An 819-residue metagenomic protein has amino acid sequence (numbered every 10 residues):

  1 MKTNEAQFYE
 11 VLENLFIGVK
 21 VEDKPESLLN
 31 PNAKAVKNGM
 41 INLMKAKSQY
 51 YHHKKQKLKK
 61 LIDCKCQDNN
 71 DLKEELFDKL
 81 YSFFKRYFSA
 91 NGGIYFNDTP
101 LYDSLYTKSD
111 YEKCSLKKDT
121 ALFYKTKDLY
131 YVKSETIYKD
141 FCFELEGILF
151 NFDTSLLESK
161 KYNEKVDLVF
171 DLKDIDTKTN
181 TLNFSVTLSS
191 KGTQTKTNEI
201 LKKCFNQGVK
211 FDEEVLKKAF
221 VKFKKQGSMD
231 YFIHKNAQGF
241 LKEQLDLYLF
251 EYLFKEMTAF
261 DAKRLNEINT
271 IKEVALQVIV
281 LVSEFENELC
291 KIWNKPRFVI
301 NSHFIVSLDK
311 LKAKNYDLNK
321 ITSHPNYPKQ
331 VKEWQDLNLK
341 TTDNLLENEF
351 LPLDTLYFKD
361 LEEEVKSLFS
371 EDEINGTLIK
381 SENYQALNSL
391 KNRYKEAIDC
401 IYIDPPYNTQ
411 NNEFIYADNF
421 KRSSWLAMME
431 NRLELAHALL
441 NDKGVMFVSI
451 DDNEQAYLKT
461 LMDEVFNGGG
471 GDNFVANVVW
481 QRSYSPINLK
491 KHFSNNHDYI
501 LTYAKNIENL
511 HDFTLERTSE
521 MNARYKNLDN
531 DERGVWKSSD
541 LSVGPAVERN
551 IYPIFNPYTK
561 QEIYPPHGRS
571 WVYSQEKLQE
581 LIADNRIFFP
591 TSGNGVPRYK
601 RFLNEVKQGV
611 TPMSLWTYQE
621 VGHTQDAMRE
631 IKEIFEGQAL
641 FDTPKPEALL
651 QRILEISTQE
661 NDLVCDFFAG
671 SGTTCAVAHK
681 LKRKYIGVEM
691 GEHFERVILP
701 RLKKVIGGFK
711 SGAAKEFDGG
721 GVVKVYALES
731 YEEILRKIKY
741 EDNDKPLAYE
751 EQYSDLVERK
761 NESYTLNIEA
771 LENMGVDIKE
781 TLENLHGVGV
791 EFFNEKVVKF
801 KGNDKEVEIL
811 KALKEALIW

Functional and structural regions predicted by a protein language model:
M1-V365, N375, K391-D399, L433-H437 (+5 more regions): Accessory, often C-terminal, charged low-complexity segments
E364-N375, N412-A417, Q625-Q638: Short glycine/proline-rich turn/loop motifs
F369-R393, I401, N412, N431 (+1 more regions): A conserved hydrophobic secondary-structure block that centers on an alpha-helix together with its immediately flanking
I379, S449-I450, D642, E689-M690: Small/polar loops that bind or transfer phosphate-bearing groups
R393-N411, M462, V664-A678: Conserved proline-anchored active-site loop of SAM-dependent methyltransferases that bridges a beta-strand
D399, P405-M428, R432, N441-K443 (+1 more regions): Mobile active-site "lid"/loop adjacent to the S-adenosyl-L-methionine
G444-V448: Conserved beta-strand signature within the Rossmann-like core of class I S-adenosyl-L-methionine
G637-A648: Conserved SAM-binding loop and adjacent beta-strand
